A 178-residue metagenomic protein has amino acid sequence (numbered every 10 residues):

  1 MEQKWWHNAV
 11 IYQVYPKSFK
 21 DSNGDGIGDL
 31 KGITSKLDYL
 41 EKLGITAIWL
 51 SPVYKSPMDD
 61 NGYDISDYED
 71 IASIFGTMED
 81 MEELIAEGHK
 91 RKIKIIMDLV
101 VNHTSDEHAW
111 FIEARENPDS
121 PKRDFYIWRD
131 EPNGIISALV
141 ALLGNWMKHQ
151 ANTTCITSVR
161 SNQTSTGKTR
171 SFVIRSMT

Functional and structural regions predicted by a protein language model:
E2-M177: Acidic/aromatic-lined carbohydrate-recognition and catalytic surfaces of CAZymes acting on diverse glycans
